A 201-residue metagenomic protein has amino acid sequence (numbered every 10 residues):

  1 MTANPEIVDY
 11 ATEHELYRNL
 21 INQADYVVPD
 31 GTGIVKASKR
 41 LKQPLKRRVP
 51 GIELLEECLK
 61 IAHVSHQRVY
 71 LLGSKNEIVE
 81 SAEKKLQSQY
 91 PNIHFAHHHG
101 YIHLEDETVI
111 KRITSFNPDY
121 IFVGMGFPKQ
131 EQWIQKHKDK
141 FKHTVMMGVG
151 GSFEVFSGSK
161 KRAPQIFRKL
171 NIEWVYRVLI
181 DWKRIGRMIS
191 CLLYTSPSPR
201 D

Functional and structural regions predicted by a protein language model:
M1-N4, P29, L72-G73, G124 (+1 more regions): Short beta-strand segments
M1-P50: N-terminal nucleotide/polyanion-binding subdomain common to many enzyme families
E13-H14, R40, E83-K84, W133-K136 (+1 more regions): Short amphipathic alpha-helical segments
S38-R112, F116: Conserved beta-alpha
Y70-S74, H94-F116, P128-E154, R177-V178: Internal alpha/beta domain cores that form substrate/cofactor-binding pockets in large enzymes and binding proteins
N117-F122: Proline-aspartate-enriched helix->loop->beta-strand connector
K136, K142-I189: Compositionally biased, charge-rich terminal segments
Y194-D201: Conserved small/polar residues in nucleotide/adenosyl-binding loops
